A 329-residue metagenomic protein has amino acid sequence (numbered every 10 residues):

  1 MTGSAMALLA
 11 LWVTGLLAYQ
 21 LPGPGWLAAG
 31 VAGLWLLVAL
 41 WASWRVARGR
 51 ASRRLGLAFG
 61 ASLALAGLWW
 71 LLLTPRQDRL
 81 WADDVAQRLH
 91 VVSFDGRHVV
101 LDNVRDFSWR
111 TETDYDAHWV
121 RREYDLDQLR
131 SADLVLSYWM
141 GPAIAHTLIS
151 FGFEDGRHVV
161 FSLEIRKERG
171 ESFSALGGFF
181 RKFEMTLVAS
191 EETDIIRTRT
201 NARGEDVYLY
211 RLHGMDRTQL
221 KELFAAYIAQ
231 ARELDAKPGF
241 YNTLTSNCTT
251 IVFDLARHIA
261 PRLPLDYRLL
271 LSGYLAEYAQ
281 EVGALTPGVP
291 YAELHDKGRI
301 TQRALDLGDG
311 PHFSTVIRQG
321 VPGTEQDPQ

Functional and structural regions predicted by a protein language model:
M1-W44, I228-Q329: Activation targets extended, charge/polar-rich intrinsically disordered C-terminal tails
A42-S52: Juxtamembrane helix-break-helix junctions at the cytosolic face of small multi-pass alpha-helical membrane proteins
A51-P75: Internal/C-terminal transmembrane anchor helices
P75-S93: Alpha-helical transmembrane signal-anchor/signal-peptide segments
D84, F94-G96, P142-I144: Short, surface-exposed loop/turn motifs at beta-strand boundaries within globular domains
F94-R97, G152-G156, M215-L220: A short, structured loop/turn motif at beta-sheet edges
V99, V104, R110-V207: Glycine-rich catalytic cores of cysteine/serine-nucleophile enzymes that process amide/ester linkages in cell-envelope
F180-H258: Soluble catalytic domains of enzymes that build or remodel membrane lipids, polysaccharides, and related
